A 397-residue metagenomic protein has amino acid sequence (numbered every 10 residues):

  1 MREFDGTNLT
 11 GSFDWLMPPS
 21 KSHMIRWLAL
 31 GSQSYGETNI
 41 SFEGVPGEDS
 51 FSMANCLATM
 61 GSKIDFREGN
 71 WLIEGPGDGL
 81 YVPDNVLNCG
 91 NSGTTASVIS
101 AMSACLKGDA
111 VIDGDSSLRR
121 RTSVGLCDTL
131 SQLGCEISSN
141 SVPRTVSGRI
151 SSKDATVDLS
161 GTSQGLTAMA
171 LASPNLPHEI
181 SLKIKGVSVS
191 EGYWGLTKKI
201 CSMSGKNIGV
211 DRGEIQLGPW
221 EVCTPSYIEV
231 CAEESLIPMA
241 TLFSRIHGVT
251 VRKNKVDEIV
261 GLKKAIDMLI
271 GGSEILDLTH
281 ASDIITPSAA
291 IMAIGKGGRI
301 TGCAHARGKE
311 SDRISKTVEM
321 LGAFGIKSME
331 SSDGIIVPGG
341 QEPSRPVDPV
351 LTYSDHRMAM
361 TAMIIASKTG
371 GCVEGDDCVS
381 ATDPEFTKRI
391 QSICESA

Functional and structural regions predicted by a protein language model:
M1-A397: Short, structured segments at the rim of ligand-binding sites
